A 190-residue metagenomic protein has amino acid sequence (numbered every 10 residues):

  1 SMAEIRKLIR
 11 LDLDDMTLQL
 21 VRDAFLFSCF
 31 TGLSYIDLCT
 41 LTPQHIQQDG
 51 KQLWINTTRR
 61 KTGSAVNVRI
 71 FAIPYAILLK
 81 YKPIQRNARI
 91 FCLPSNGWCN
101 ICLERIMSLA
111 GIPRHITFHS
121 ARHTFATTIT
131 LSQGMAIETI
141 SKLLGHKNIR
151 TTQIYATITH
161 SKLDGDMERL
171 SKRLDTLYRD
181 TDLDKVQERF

Functional and structural regions predicted by a protein language model:
S1-Y35, C39, I84: Basic, Lys/Arg- and aromatic-enriched nucleic-acid-binding interface segment
M2-K7, T31, T40-I77: Conserved tyrosine-mediated DNA breakage-rejoining catalytic core shared by Y-recombinases
M16-T17, P94, H115-T117: N-terminal core-binding DNA-recognition domain of tyrosine site-specific recombinases/integrases
L26, F30, I36-D37, R122-K147 (+1 more regions): C-terminal catalytic core of tyrosine-transesterase DNA break-rejoin enzymes
R59-G63, N96, L144-R169: Catalytic-site neighborhood detector that most strongly recognizes the C-terminal catalytic loop/helix of tyrosine
R60-L79, Q85-R105: C-terminal catalytic core of Y-nucleophile DNA break-rejoin enzymes
L170-F190: C-terminal secondary-structure termini that scaffold catalytic or DNA-interacting sites
